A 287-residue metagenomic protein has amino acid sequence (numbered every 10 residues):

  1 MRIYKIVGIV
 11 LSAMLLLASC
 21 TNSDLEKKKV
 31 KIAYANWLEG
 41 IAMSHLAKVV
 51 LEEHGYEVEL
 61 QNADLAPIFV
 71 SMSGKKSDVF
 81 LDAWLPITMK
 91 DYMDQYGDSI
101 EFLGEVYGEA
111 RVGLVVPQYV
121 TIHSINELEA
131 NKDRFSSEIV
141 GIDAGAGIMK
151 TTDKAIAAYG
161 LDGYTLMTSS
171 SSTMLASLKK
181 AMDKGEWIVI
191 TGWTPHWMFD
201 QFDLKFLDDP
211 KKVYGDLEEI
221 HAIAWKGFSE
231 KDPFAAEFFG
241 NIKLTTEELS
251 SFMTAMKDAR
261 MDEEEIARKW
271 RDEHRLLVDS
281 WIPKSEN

Functional and structural regions predicted by a protein language model:
L15-S19: C-terminal motif of bacterial Sec signal peptides marking the signal peptidase cleavage site
L25-E39, Y56-Q61, S136-V140, F239: Short, well-ordered beta-strand elements
W37-L38, E59-S71, L166-S177: Short helix-initiation/N-cap motifs at beta->coil->alpha
S44, D64-D98, A176-S177, W197-F202: Pocket-flanking alpha-helical
L46-G55, K132-L166, D272: Ligand-binding cleft/hinge of the Venus flytrap
S77-L81, K150-K212: Ligand-binding pocket segment of bilobal, Venus flytrap-like solute-binding proteins
D98-G145: A conserved helix-loop-strand patch within extracytoplasmic ligand-binding domains of the periplasmic binding
V106-G113, P195-T246, S250: Periplasmic-binding protein-like
